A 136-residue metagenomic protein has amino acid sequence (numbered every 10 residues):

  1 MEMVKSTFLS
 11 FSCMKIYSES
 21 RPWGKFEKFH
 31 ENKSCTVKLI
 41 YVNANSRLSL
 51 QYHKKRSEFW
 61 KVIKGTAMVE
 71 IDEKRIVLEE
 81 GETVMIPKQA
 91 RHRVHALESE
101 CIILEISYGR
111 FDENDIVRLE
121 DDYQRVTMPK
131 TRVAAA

Functional and structural regions predicted by a protein language model:
M1-S12: N-terminal amphipathic/basic-hydrophobic helices that include classical n-h-c signal peptides and signal-anchor
K15-Y52, R56: A short glycine-rich, His/Asp/Glu-containing loop-to-beta-strand
Y17-S20, R93-A136: Double-stranded beta-helix
A44-S46, K55-R56, K74, A90 (+1 more regions): A generic "binding-loop/recognition-motif" signal
S49-L50, V69-E70, I86, H92-E98 (+1 more regions): Short beta-strand His + acidic residue motifs that chelate non-heme Fe in jelly-roll/DSBH and cupin folds
K55-A67: Glycine- and acidic-residue-biased ligand/ion/polar-headgroup-sensing regions
E73-R91: Short acidic-glycine-tyrosine-enriched beta hairpin
